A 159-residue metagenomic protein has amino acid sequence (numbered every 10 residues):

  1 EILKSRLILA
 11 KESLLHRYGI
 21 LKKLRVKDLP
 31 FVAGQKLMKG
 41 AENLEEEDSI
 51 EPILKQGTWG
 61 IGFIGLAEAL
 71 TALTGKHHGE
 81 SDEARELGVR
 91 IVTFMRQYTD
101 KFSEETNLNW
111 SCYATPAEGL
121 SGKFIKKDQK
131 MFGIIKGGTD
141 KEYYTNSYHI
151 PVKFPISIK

Functional and structural regions predicted by a protein language model:
E1-L73, H77: Structured mid-domain segments that build the active-site/substrate or prosthetic-cofactor binding neighborhood
H16, Q97, K101-T106: Secondary-structure boundary elements
I20-G34, D82-R85, E104-P116: Short, glycine/acidic-rich hinge or "gate" loops at secondary-structure transitions that mediate conformational
G34-G40, H77-G79, E118-F132: Short glycine/threonine-rich loop-to-helix capping motif typified by GTGT followed within a few residues by an Asp-Pro
G62-G65, L87, L108: Residue-level detector of well-ordered alpha-helical segments, enriched for hydrophobic/aromatic packing positions
A72, P116-E118: Active-site-proximal loop/turn and secondary-structure-junction residues that shape catalytic pockets, frequently
G79-T99: Short secondary-structure subsegments characteristic of cysteine-rich extracellular domains
S121, D128-K159: Catalytic alpha/beta core of large soluble enzyme barrels
